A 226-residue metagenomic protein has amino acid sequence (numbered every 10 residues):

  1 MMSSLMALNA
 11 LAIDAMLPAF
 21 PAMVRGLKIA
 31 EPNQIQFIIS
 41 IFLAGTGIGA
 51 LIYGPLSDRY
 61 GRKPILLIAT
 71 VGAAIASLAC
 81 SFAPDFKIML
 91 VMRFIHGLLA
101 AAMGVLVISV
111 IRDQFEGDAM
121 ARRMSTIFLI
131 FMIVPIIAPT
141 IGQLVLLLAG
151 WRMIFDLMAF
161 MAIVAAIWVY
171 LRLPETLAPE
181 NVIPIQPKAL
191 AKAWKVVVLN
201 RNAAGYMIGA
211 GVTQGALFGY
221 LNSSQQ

Functional and structural regions predicted by a protein language model:
M1-I29, Y220-Q225: Extracytoplasmic
D14, L43-L51, P135-I136: Residue-level signature of mid-helix packing/kink "hotspots" within the transmembrane helices of 12-pass Major
F20-G47: Extracellular/periplasmic helix-loop-helix junction of adjacent transmembrane segments in MFS-like secondary
I48-K87: Conserved MFS/SLC helix-loop-helix module at the cytosolic interface between two early adjacent transmembrane helices
D85-R93, G205-Y206: Short hydrophobic/alpha-helical segments at membrane-entry points of transmembrane helices in Major Facilitator
I88, G117, R122-L173, L177: Helix-loop-helix hairpin linking two adjacent transmembrane segments in secondary transporters
M92-F131: Cytoplasmic helix-loop-helix junction between adjacent transmembrane helices in 12-TM secondary transporters
T176-Y206: Juxtamembrane intracellular "pre-TM" segments in multi-pass secondary transporters
